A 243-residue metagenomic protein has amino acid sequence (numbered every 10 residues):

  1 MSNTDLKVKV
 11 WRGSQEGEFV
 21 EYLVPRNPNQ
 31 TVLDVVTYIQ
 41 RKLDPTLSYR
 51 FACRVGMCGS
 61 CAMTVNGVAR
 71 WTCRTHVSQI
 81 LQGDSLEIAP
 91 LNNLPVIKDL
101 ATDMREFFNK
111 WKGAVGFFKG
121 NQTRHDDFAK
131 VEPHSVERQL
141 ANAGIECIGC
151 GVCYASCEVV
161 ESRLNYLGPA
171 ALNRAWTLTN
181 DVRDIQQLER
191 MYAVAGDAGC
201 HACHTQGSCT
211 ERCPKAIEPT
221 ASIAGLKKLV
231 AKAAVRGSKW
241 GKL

Functional and structural regions predicted by a protein language model:
S2-V8: Short structural boundary motif marking the start of a folded domain
V10-E16: Short polar catalytic/cofactor-binding loops
F19-T31: Short, contiguous acidic and Ser/Thr-rich linear segments
V24-R26, S48-F51: A cross-kingdom feature strongest in bacterial/archaeal respiratory oxidoreductases
Q30-P45, A89-L243: Ferredoxin-type iron-sulfur electron-transfer modules in oxidoreductases and energy-metabolism complexes
C53-A62: Short, structured protein-protein interaction patches enriched in aromatics and acidic/basic residues, typified by
V65-I88: Glycine-rich phosphate/adenylate-binding loop and adjacent beta-alpha elements of nucleotide- or dinucleotide-binding
